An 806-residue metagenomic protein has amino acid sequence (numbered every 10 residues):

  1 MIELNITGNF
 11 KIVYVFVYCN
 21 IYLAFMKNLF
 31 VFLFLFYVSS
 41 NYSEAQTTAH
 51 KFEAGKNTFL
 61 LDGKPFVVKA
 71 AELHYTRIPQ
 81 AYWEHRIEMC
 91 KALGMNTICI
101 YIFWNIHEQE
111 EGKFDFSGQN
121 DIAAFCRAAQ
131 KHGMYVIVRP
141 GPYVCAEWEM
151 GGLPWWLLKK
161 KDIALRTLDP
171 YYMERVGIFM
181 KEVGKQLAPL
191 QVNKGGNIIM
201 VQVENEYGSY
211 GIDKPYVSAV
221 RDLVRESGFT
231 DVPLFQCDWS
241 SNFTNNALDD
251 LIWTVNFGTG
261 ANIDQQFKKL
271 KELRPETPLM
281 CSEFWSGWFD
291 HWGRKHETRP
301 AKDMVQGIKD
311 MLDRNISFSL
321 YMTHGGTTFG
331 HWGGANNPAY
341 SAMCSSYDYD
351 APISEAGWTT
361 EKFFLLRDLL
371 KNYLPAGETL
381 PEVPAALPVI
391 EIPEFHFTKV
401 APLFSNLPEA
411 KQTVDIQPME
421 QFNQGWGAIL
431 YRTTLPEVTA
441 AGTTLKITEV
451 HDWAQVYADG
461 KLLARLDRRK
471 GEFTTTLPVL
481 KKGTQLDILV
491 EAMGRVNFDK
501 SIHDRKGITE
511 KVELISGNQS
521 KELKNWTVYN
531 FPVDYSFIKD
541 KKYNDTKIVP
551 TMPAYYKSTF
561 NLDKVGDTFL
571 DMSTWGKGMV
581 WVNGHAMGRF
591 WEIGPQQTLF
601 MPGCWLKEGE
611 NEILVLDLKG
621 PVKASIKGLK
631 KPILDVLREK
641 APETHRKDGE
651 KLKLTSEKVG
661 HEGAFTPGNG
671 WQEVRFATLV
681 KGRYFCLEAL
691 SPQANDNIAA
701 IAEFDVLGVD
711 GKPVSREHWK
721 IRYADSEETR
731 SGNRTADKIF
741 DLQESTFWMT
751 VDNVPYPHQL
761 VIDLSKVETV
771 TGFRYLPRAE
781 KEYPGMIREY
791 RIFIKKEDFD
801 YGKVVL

Functional and structural regions predicted by a protein language model:
A45-T97: N-terminal carbohydrate-binding accessory modules
W83-W148, R221, R225: Aromatic-lined substrate-binding rim segments of carbohydrate-active enzymes
G112-G118, P142-R166, V217, R221 (+2 more regions): Aromatic- and acidic-residue-enriched segments that line the glycan-binding/catalytic groove of carbohydrate-active
E174-N245: Active-site neighborhood of glycoside hydrolase catalytic domains
G260-S354, W358: Catalytic-core region of carbohydrate-active enzymes that cleave or remodel glycosidic bonds
A441-Y457, F560-N583, F590-W591, I613-L616: Aromatic-lined ligand-binding clefts that engage carbohydrates, nucleic acids, or primary amines
I488-M493, V615-P621, E688-N695: Short beta-strand-plus-loop segments that form exposed binding edges in beta-rich domains
K647-T655, A664-K720, D725-L806: Aromatic, loop-rich ligand-recognition surfaces of beta-strand-rich domains
